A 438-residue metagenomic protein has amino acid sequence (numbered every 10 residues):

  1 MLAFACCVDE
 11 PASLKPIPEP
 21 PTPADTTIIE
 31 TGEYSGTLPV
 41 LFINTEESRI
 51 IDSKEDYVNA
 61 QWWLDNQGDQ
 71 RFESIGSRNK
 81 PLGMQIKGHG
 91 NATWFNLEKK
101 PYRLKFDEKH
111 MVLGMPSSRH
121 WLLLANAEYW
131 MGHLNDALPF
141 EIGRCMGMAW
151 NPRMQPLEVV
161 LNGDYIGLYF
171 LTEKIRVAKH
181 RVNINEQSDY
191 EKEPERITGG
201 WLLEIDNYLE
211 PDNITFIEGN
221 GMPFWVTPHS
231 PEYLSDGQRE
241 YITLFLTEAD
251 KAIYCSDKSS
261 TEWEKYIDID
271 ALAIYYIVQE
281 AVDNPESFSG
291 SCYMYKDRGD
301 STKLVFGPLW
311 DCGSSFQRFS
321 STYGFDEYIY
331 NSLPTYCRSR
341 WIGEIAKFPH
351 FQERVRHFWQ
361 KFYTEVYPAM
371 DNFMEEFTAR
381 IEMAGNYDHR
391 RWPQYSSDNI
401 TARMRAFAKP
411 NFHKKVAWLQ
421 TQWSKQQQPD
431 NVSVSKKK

Functional and structural regions predicted by a protein language model:
F4-G32, K436-K437: Bacterial Sec-dependent N-terminal signal peptides
L38-P39, R49-I51, T93, L97 (+2 more regions): Middle-to-C-terminal accessory/interaction subdomains
K54-E55, S74-I75, G114-S117, N135-D136 (+5 more regions): Short, solvent-exposed loop/turn and secondary-structure capping segments
L64-A125: Conserved oxyanion/phosphate-binding beta-strand-loop segments in alpha/beta enzyme cores
K105, H110-M111, S118-H120, A125-A127 (+3 more regions): Internal "kinase-insert"/substrate-recognition segments embedded within catalytic cores of ATP-dependent enzymes
A127-A149: A conserved alpha-helical element in kinase catalytic cores
